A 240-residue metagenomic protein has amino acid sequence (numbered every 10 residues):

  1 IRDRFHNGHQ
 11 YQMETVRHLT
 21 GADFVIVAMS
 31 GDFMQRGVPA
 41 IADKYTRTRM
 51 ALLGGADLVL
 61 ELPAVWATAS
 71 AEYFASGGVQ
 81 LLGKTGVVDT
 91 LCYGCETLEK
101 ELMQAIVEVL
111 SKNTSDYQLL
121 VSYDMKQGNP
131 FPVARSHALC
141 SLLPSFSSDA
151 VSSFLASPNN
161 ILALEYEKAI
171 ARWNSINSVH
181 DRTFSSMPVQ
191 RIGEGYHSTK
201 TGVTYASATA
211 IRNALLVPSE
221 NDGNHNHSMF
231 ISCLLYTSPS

Functional and structural regions predicted by a protein language model:
I1, Y236-S240: Conserved small/polar residues in nucleotide/adenosyl-binding loops
D3-Y11, T15-S153, E165: N-terminal Rossmann-like or analogous alpha/beta NTP/dinucleotide-binding catalytic cores that position adenine
Y123-L235: Glycine- and charge-enriched loop/helix tracts that form the active or gating conduit in phosphate/cation-handling
